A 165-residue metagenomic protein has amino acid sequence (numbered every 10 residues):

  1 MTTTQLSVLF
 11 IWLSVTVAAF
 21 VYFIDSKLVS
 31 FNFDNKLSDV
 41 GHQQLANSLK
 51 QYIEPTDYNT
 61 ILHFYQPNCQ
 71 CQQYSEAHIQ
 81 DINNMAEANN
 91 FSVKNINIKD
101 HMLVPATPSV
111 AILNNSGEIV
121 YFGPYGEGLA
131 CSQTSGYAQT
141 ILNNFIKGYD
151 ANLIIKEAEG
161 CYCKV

Functional and structural regions predicted by a protein language model:
T2-D25: Hydrophobic membrane-insertion alpha-helices, especially the h-region of bacterial N-terminal signal peptides
V40-T60: A short beta-strand-turn-helix
E54-Q70, L142: Short active-site neighborhood of thiol/selenol oxidoreductases, capturing the structured segment around
H63-F64, E87-D100: Thiol-based oxidoreductase modules, predominantly thioredoxin-like and allied folds used for disulfide exchange
C71-A86: Typically the conserved alpha-helix immediately C-terminal to a functionally engaged Cys/Sec in thioredoxin-like
L103-L113, G136-Q139: Structural micro-motif
T107-G126: A short, hydrophobic beta-strand/beta-hairpin element that forms part of a small beta-sheet core
G126-V165: Thiol-/selenol-based redox modules, centered on thioredoxin-like and closely related oxidoreductase domains
